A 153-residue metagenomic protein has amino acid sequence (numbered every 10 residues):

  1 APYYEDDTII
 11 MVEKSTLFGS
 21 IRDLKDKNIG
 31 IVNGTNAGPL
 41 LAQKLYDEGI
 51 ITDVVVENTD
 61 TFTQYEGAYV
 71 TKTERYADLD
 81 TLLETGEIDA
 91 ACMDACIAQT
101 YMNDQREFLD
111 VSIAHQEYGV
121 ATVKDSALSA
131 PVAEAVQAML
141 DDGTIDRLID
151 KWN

Functional and structural regions predicted by a protein language model:
Y3-K14, T63, A95-Q137: Periplasmic-binding protein-like
Y3-Y4, I9, V32-A42: Extracytoplasmic ligand-binding site segments that recognize negatively charged/polar headgroups
V12-I29, K44, E48, T52-D53 (+1 more regions): Flexible hinge/capping segments at coil-to-helix
E13-K14, V32-N36, R75-Y76, A91-Q99: Beta->alpha turn/N-cap motifs
S20-I21, G38-L40, D80-L82, Q99-N103: Extracytoplasmic/secreted cell-surface and envelope-processing proteins
R22-K25, T59-C92, C96: Short helices/loops that flank or line small-molecule/ion binding pockets
N28, E87, G143: Conserved functional loop/turn residues at catalytic and ligand-binding sites
N36-V70, N103-S112, E134-N153: Ligand-binding clefts/hinges and TM-proximal coupling segments of bilobed small-molecule sensing domains
